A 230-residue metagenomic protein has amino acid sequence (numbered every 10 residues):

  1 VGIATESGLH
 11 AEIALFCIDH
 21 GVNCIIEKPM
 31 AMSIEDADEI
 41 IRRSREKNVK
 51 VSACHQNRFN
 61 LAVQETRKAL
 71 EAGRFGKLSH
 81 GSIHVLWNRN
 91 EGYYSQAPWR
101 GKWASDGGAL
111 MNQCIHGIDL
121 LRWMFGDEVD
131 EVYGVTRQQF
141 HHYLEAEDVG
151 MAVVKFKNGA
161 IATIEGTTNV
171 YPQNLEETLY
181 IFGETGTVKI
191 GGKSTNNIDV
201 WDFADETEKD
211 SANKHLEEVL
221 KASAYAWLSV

Functional and structural regions predicted by a protein language model:
V1-R43: Beta-loop-alpha module in the N-terminal Rossmann-like domain of NAD(P)-dependent dehydrogenases, especially those
I3, I26, V51-A53, I164 (+1 more regions): Hydrophobic residues in well-ordered beta-strands that form the structural core
A4-T5, E165-G166, G183: Short, well-ordered coil/turn residues at beta-beta hairpins and beta-strand->alpha-helix junctions within
H20-V22, K47-K50, A160: A short helix->loop->beta-strand "cap" motif at the edges of active sites that frequently abuts
E39-Q56, G76-I83: Rossmann-fold dehydrogenase core element
N57-L144: Predominantly a Rossmann-like dinucleotide-binding segment in NAD(P)-dependent oxidoreductases
I115, H141, E165-Q173: Glycine-rich phosphate/pyrophosphate-binding beta-alpha loops
M151, F156, T178-V230: C-terminal glycine/acidic-rich active-site capping loop/insertion
